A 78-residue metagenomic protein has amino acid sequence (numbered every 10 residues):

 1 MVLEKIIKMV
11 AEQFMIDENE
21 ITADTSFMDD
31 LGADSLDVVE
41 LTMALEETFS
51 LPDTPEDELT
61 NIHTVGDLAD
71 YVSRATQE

Functional and structural regions predicted by a protein language model:
M1-A33, T42-M43, E47-E78: Phosphopantetheine-dependent thiolation modules in NRPS/PKS and related acyl-activating systems
